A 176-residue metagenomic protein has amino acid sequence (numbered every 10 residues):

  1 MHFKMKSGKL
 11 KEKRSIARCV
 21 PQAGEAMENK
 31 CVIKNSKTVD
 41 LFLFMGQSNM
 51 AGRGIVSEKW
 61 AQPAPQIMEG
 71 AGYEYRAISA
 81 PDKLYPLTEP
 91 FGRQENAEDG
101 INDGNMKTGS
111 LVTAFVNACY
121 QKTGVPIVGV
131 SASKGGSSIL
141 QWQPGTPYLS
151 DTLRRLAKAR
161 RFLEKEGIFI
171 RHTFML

Functional and structural regions predicted by a protein language model:
H2-L176: Cell-envelope and extracellular/periplasmic
